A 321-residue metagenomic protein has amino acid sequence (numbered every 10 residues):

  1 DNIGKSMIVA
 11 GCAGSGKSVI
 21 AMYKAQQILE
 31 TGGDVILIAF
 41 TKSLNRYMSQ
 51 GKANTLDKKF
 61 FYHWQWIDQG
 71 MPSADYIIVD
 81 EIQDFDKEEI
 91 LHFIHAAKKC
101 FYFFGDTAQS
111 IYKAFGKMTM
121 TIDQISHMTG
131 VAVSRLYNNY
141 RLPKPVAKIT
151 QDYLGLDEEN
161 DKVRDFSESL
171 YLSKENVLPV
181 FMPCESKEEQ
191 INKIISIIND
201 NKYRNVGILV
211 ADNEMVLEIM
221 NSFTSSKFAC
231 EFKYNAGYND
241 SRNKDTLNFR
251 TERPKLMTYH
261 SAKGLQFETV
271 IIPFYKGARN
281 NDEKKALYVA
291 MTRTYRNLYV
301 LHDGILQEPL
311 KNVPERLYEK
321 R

Functional and structural regions predicted by a protein language model:
I3-L56, W66-P72, Y76-R321: Conserved helicase motor core of SF1/SF2 NTP-dependent helicases
F60-F61: S-adenosyl-L-methionine
